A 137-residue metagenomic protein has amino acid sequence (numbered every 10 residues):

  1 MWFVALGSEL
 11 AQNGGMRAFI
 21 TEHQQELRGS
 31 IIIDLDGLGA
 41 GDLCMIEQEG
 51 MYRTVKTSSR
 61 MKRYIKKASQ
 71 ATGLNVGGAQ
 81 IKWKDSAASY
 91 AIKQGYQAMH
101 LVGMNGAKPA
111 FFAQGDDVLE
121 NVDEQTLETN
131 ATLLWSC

Functional and structural regions predicted by a protein language model:
M1-T57, K84-A88: Acidic/histidine-rich catalytic neighborhood of metal-dependent amide-processing enzymes
A40-C137: Active-site-adjacent substrate-binding region of metalloamidase/peptidase-like peptide-processing proteins
